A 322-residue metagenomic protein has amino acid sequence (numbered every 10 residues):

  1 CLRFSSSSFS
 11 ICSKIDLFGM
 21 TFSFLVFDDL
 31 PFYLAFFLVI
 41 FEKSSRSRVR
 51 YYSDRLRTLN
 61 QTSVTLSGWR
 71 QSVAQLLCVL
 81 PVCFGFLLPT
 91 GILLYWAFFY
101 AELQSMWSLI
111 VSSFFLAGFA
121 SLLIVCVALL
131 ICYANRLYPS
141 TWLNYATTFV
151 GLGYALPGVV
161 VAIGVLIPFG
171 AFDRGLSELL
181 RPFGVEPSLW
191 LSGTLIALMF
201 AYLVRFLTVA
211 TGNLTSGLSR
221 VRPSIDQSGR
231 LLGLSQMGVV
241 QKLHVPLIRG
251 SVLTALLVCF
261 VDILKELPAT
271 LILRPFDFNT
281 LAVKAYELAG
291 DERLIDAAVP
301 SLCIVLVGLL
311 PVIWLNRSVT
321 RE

Functional and structural regions predicted by a protein language model:
C1, D29-A35, L76-C83, L152 (+5 more regions): Transmembrane alpha-helices
C1, L17-G19, R57-V64, Q104-W107 (+5 more regions): Membrane-interfacial helix termini and adjacent extracytoplasmic/periplasmic loops of multi-pass transporters
C1-R3, L17-G19, S23-A35, T65-Q71 (+4 more regions): Interhelical loop and adjacent transmembrane-helix boundary motif in polytopic membrane transport permeases
C12, D28-T65, A134-N135, P139-W142 (+5 more regions): C-terminal transmembrane helix and the adjacent membrane-cytosol boundary/short C-terminal tail of inner/organellar
G19, S23, F27, N60-A74 (+4 more regions): Periplasmic/extracellular loop-to-transmembrane helix junction in inner-membrane transport proteins
D28-D29, S72-V79, S105-A117, A155-P157 (+2 more regions): Loop-to-helix entry region at the N-terminal start of transmembrane alpha-helices in multi-pass membrane transporters
D28-E42, S63-G91, N144-V150, L156: N-terminal signal-anchor/first transmembrane alpha helix
G68-C78, L130-F169, D226: Cytoplasmic-entry segments and transmembrane alpha-helices of multi-pass inner-membrane transporters
